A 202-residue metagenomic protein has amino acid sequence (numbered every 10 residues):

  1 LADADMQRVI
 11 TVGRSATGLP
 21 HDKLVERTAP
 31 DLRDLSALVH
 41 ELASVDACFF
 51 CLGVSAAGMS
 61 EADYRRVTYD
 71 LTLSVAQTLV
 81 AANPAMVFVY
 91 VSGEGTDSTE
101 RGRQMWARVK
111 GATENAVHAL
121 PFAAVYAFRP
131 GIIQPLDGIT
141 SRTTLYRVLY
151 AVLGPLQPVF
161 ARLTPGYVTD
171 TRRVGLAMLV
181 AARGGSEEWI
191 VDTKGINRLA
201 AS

Functional and structural regions predicted by a protein language model:
L1-A2, V80: Gly/Ala-rich phosphate-binding loop of Rossmann-like dinucleotide-binding domains, activating on the conserved
D5, D22, S98-W189, K194-S202: Oxidoreductase cofactor-interface core, primarily capturing Rossmann-like NAD(P)-dependent enzymes
Q7, D46, M86: Conserved acidic residues
T11-G18: Short, polar loop motifs at secondary-structure junctions
V12, C51, F88-E94, F128-P130: SDR active-site strand-loop-helix element
A16, D31, G131-Q134: Glycine-rich beta-alpha junction loops
G18, L24-S74, T78-A82, G95-D97: NAD(P)H-binding glycine-rich loop region in Rossmannoid oxidoreductase-like domains and their noncatalytic homologs
N83-F88, F122-A123: Active-site loop of short-chain dehydrogenase/reductase
